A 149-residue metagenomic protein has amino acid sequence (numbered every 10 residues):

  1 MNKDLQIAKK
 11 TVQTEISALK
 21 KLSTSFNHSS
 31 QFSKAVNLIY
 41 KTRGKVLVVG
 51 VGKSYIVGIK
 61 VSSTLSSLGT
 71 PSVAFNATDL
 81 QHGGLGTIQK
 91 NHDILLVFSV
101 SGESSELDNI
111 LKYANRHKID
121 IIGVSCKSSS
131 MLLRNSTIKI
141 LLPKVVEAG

Functional and structural regions predicted by a protein language model:
M1-K41: An N-terminal, well-structured beta->alpha segment
Y40-G149: Glycine-rich phosphate-binding loops that contact phosphosugars or nucleotide phosphates
